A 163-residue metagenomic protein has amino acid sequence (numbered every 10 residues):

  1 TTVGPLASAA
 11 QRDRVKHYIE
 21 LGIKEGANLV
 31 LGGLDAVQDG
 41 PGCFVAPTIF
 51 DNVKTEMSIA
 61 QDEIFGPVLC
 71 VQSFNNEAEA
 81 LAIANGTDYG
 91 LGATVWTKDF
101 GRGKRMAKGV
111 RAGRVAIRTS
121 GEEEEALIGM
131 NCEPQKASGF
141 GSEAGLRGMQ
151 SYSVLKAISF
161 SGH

Functional and structural regions predicted by a protein language model:
T1-V3: Short linear capping/connector segments at secondary-structure termini
P5-K16: Short beta-strand to alpha-helix junction loop
I19, K24, D35-V37, F44-H163: Conserved C-terminal structural/oligomerization subdomain of aldehyde/semialdehyde dehydrogenase
N28-L34: Diglycine-centered glycine-rich loop/turn motifs
